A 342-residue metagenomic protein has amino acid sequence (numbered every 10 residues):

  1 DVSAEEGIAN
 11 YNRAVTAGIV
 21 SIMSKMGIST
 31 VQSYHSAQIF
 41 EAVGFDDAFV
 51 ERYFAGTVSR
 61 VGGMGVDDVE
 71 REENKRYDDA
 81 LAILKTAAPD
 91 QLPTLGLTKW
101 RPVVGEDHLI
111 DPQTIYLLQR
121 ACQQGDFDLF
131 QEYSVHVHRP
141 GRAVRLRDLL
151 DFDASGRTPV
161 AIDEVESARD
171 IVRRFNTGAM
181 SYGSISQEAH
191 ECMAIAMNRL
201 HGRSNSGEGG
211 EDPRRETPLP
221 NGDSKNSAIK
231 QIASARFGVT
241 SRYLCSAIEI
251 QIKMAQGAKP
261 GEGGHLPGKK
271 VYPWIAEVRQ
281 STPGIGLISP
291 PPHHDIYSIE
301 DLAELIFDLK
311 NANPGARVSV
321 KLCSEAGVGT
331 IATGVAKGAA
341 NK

Functional and structural regions predicted by a protein language model:
D1-G238, A247-P260, P267-K269, I275: Flexible, glycine-rich loop/tail regions that form catalytic "lids" or insertion modules at the edges of active sites
V172-T177, P260, V278-H293, K310-G315: Gly-rich Lys/Arg/Thr-decorated short loops/hinges at beta-loop-alpha junctions or inter-strand turns that position
G178-Q187, Q256, H265, S289-Y297 (+1 more regions): Active-site mouth loops of central-metabolism enzymes
A194, N198, A303-P314, A336: Surface-exposed amphipathic alpha-helices with a cationic face
G202-N205, I248-Q251, I285, A316-V318 (+1 more regions): Structural motif
E211-D212, E304, C323-G329: Short acidic loop-to-helix transition motifs that present clustered carboxylates
S241-C245, A336-K337: Acidic (Asp/Glu)-rich catalytic clusters
A326-A339: Catalytic cores of alpha/beta
